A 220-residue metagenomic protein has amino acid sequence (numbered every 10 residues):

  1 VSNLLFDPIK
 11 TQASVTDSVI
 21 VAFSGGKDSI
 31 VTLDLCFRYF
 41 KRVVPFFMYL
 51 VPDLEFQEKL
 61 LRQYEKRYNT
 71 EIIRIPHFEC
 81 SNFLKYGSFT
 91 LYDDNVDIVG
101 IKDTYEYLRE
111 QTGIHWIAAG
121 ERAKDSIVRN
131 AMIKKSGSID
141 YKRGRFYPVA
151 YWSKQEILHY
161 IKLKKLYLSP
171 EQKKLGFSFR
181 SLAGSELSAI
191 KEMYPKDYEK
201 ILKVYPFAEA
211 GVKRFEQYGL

Functional and structural regions predicted by a protein language model:
V1-L220: Nucleotide-activated chemistry modules centered on ATP-dependent adenylation/adenylyltransferase
